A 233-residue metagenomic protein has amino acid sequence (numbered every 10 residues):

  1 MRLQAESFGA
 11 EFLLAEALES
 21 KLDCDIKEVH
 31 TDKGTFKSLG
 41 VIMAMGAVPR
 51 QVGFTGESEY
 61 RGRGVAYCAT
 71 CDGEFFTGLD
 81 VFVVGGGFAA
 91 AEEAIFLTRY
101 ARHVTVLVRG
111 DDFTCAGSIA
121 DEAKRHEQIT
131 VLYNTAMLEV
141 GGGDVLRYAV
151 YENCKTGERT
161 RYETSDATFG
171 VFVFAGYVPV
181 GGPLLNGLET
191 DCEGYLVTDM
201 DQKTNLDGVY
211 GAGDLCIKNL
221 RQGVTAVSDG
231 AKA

Functional and structural regions predicted by a protein language model:
A5-S7, E11-C24, E28-T31, T35-S38 (+1 more regions): A Rossmann-like FAD-binding core segment of flavoenzymes
L39-G40, R63, G78-V81: Nucleotide donor/acceptor-binding cores
V48, G53, S58-F75, V173-G223: FAD-site-proximal beta/loop scaffold in flavoenzymes
G85-G87: Glycine-rich Rossmann-fold phosphate-binding loop(s) that bind the pyrophosphate of adenine dinucleotide cofactors
A90-A91: N-terminal Rossmann-fold NAD(P) dinucleotide-binding loop
I95, R99-L107, V224-A233: Internal hydrophobic alpha-helix adjacent to the cofactor/substrate pocket in enzyme cavities
